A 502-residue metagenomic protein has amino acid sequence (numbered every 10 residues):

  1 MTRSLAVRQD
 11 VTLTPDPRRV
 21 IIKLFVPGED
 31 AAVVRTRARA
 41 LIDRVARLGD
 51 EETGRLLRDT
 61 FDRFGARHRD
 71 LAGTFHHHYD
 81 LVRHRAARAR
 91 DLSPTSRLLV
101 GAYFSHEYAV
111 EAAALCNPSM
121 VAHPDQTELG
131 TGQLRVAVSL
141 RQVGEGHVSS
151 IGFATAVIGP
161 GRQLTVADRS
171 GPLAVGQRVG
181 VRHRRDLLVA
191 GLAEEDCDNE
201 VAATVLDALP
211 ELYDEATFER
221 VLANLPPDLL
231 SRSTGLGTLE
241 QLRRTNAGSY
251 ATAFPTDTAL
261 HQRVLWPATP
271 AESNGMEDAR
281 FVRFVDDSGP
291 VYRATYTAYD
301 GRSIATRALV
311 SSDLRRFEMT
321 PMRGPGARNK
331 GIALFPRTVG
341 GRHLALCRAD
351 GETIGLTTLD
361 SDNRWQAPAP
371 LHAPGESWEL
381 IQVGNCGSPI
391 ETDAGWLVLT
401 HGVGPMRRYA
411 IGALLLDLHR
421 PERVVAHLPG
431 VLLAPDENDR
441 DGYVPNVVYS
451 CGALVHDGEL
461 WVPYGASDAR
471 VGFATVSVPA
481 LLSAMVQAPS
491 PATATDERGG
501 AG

Functional and structural regions predicted by a protein language model:
M1-N274, V282-I332, R337-I381, E391-Y443 (+1 more regions): Beta-rich carbohydrate-recognition and catalytic domains
W378-C386, N446-Y449: Donor nucleotide-activated moiety binding/catalytic core segment of transferases that use nucleotide-activated donors
D439-A453: A conserved acidic, glycine/proline-rich C-terminal tail/linker
A453-V455, P463: Electrostatic interaction modules used in gene-expression and signaling proteins
